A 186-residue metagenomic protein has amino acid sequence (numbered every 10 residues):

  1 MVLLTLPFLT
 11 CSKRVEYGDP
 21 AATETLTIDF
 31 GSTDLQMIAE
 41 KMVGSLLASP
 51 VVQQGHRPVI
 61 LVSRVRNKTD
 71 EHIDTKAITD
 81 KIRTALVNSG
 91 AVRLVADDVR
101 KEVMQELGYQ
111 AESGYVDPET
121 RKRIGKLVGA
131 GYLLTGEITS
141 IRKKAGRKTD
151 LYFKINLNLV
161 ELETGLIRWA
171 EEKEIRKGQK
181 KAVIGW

Functional and structural regions predicted by a protein language model:
M1-L9: Sec-dependent bacterial lipoprotein signal peptides
L9-V92, A96-R100, I184-W186: A structural "domain/chain start" motif
S12-V15, G131-V183: Amphipathic beta-strand/beta-sheet edge segments enriched in Tyr/Trp
G18-P20, T33, I38, K68 (+5 more regions): Surface-exposed loop/turn and secondary-structure junction residues enriched for glycine/proline
D70, K76-K81, S89, V95-A145: Short, solvent-exposed, polar/charged sequence segments at loop or secondary-structure edges
G90-A96, G125-L127, T164-E171, W186: Short C-terminal domain-edge/linker segments immediately following a structured domain
G114, K181-W186: Short, surface-exposed secondary-structure junctions/capping segments
